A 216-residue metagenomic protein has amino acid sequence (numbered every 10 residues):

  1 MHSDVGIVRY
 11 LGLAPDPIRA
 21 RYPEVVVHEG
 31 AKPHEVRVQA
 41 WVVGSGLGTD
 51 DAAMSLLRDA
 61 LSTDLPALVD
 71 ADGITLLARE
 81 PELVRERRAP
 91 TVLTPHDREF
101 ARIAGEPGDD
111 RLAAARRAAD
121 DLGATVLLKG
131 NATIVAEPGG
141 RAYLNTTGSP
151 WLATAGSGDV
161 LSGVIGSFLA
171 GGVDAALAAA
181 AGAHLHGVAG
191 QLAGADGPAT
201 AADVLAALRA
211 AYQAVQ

Functional and structural regions predicted by a protein language model:
M1-A71, T75-V92, D97-Q216: Small-residue (G/A/S/T)-rich helix-start motifs and N-terminal tracts that mark the onset
